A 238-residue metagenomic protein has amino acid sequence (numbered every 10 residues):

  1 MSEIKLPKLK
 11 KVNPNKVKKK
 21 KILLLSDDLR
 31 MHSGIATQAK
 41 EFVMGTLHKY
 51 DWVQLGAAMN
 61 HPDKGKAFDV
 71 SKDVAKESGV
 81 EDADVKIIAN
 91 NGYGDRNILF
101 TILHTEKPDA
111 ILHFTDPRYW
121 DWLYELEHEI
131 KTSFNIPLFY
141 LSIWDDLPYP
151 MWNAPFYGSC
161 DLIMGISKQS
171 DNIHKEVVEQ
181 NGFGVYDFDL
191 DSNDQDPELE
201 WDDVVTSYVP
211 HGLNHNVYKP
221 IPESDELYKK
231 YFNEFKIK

Functional and structural regions predicted by a protein language model:
S2-K72, E106: N-terminal subdomain of nucleotide-sugar transferases
L9-K20, P197-D202, K219-K238: Nucleotide-sugar donor-binding and catalytic loop/hinge architecture of NDP-sugar-dependent glycosyltransferases
K21, D51-V53, P137, D161-L162 (+1 more regions): Residues at the starts of beta-strands that form the adenosine-phosphate
L24, K66-D171: Extended catalytic core of nucleotide-activated donor transferases of GT-like folds
L29-R30, M59, R118, D145 (+1 more regions): Short, glycine/serine-rich, charged loops/turns that create anion-binding and catalytic segments at active sites
I35-Q38, A57, F114-T115, G165-S167 (+2 more regions): Replace "coordinates the UDP/GDP/TDP-sugar" with "coordinates nucleotide-activated sugar donors
L55, I88, V209: Hydrophobic residues at beta-strand termini and immediately following loops that shape nucleotide-binding pockets
P148-T206, L213-Y218: A short, active-site helix/loop in glycosyltransferases that binds the activated sugar's phosphate group
